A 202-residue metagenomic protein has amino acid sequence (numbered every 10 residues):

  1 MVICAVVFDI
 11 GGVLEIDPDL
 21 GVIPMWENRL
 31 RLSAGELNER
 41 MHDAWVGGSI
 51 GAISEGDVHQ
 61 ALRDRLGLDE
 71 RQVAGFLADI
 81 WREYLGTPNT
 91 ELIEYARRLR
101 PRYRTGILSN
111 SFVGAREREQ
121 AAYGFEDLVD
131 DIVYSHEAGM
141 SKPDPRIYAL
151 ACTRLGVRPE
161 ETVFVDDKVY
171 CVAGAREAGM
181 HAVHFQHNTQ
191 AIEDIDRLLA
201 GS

Functional and structural regions predicted by a protein language model:
M1-C4, F8, L108, F112-S202: Asp-based, Mg2+/Mn2+-dependent phosphohydrolase catalytic module
V2-I93, P101, F112: N-terminal helical cap/lid subdomain that shapes the substrate entry/recognition surface in HAD-like hydrolases
A96-R100, G156: N-terminal cationic-hydrophobic initiation segments that often serve targeting/anchoring roles
R100-P101, E177: Residues at the C-terminal ends
P101-R102, L128: Structured helix-beta-strand junction loops
